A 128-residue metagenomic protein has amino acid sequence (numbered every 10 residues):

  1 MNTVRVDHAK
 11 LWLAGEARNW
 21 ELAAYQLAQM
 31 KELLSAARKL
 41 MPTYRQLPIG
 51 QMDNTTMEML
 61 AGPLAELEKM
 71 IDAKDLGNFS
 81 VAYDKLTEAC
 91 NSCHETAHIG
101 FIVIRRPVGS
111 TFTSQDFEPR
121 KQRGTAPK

Functional and structural regions predicted by a protein language model:
M1-K128: Sequence context surrounding c-type heme c attachment/ligation sites in exported
